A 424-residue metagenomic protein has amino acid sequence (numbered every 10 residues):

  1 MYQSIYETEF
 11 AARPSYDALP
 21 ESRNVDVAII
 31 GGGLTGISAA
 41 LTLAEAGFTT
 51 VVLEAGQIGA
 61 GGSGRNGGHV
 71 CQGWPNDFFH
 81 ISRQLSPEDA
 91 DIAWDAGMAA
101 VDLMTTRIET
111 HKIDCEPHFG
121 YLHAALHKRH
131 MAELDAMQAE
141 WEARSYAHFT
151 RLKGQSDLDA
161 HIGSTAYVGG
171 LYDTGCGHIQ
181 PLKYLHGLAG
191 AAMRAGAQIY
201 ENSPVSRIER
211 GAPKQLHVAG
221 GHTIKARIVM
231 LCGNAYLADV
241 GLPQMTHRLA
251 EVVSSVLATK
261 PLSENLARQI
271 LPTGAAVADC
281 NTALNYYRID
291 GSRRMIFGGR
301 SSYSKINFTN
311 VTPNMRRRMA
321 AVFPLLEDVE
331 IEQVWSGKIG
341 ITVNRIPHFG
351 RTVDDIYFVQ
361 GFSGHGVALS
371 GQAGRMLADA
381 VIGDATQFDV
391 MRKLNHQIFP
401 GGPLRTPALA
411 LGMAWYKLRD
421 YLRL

Functional and structural regions predicted by a protein language model:
M1-E9, N76-S82, T106-G120, A124-G187: Flavin (FAD/FMN) cofactor-binding and adjacent substrate-gating region of FAD-dependent oxidoreductase domains
M1-V27: Extreme N-terminal leader/targeting segments of oxidoreductases
V25-V52: N-terminal Rossmann-like FAD-binding beta1-loop-alpha1 element of flavoenzymes
E45-R65: Glycine-rich FAD pyrophosphate-binding loop
R65-D95: Glycine-rich active-site loop/strand segments that organize a redox cofactor
D102, T110-H118, V205-R207, P213 (+2 more regions): Active-site substrate-recognition segment that forms the wall of the catalytic cavity or substrate channel
E140, A166-R227: Helical element adjacent to the flavin cofactor pocket in flavoenzyme catalytic cores
F297, S301, K305-N307, T312-Y421: C-terminal catalytic lobe of FAD-dependent flavoproteins
